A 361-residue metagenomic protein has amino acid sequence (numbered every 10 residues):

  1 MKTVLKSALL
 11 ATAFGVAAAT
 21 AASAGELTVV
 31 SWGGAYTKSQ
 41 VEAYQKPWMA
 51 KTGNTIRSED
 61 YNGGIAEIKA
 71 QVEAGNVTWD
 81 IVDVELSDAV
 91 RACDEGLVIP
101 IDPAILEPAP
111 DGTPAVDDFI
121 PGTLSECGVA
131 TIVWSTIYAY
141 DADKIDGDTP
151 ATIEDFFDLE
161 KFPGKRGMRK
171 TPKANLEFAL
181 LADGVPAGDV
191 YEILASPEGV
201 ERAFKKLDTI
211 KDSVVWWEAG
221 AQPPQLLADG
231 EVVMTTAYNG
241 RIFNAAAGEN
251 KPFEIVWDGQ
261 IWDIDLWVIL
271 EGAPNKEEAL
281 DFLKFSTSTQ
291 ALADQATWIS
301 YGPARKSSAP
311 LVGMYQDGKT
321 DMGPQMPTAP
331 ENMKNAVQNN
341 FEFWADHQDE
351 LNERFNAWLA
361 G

Functional and structural regions predicted by a protein language model:
M1-S23: Gram-negative bacterial Sec-dependent N-terminal signal peptides
G25-A92: Early extracytoplasmic/lumenal segment of secretory-pathway proteins
G34-S39, V84-P224, A228: Extracytoplasmic ligand-binding site segments that recognize negatively charged/polar headgroups
A89-R91, M234-K251: A ligand-binding cleft/hinge motif common to bilobed small-molecule-binding domains
I137-K144, L180-A182, I264-K276, D294-T297: A bilobed periplasmic-binding-protein/Venus flytrap-type ligand-binding module shared by bacterial periplasmic
V200-T209, A247-A273, Q316-D317: Periplasmic-binding protein-like
L270-N335: Mature extracytoplasmic/periplasmic domains
E331-G361: Conserved C-terminal helix/tail region of periplasmic/extracytoplasmic solute-binding proteins
